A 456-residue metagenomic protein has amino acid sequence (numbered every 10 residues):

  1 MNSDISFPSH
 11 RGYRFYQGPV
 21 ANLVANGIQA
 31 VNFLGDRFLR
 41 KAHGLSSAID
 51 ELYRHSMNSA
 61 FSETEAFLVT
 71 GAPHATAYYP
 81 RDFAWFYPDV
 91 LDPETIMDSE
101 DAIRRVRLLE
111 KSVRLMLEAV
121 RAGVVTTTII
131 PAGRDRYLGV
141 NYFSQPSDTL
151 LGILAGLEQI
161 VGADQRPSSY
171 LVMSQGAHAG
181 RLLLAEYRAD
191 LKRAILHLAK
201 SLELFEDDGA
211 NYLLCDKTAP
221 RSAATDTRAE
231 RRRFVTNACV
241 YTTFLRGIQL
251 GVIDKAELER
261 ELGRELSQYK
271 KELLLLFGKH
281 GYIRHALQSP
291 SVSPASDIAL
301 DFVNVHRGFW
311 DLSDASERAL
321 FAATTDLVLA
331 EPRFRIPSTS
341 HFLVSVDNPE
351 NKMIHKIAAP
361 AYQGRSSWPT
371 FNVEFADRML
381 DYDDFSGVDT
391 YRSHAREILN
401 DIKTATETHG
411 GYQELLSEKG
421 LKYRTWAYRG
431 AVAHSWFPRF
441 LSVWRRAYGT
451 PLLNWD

Functional and structural regions predicted by a protein language model:
I5-G18, Q29-Y78, K111-V140, H197-R231 (+2 more regions): Extended glycan-interaction surfaces of carbohydrate-active proteins
V24-I28, R188, E259, G263 (+4 more regions): Residue-level detector of alpha-helical secondary structure
T76-D208, N237, R365-M379, R392-A395 (+2 more regions): Aromatic-rich carbohydrate-recognition surfaces in CAZymes
E94-T95, E158-Q165, I248, V252-K255 (+1 more regions): Short coil/turn linking the two alpha-helices of tandem helical-hairpin repeats
F234-E272: Active-site neighborhood of glycoside hydrolase catalytic domains
V252-G263, R378-A395, L453-D456: Acidic, serine/threonine/proline-rich low-complexity intrinsically disordered regions
